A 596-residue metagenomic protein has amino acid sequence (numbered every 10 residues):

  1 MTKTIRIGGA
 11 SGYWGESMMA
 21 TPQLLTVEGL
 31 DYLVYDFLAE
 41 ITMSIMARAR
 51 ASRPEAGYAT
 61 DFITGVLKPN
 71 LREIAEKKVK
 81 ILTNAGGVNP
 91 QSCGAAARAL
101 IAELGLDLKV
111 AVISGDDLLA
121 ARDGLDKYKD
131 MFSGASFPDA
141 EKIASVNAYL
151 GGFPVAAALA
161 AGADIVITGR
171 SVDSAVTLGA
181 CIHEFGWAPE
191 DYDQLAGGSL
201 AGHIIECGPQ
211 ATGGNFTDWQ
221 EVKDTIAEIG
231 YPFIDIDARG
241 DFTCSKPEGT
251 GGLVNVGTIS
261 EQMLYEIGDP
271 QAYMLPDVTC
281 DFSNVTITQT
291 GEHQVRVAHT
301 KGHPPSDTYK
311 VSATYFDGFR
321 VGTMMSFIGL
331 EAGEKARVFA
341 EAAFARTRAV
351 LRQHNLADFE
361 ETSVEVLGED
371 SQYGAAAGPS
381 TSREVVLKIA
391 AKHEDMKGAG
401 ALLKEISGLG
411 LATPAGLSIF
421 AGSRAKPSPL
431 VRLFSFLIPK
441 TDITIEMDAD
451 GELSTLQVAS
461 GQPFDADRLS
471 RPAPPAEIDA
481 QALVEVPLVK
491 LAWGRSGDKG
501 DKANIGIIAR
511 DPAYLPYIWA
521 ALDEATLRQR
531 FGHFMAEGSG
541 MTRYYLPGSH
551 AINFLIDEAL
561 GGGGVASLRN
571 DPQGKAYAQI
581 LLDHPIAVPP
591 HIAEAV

Functional and structural regions predicted by a protein language model:
M1-L25: N-terminal amphipathic/basic leader segments beginning at the initiator methionine
T2-K3, E40-A56, A75, L118-K142: Gly-rich Lys/Arg/Thr-decorated short loops/hinges at beta-loop-alpha junctions or inter-strand turns that position
N84-N89, A163-A180, W493-A513: Conserved phosphate/anionic-ligand binding catalytic regions in large, soluble enzymes, centered on
A102-L118, L178-W219, A520: Catalytic or ion-translocation cores adjacent to nucleophile or general acid/base/metal-coordination motifs in diverse
L195-H303, R320: A conserved active-site cap/scaffold subdomain adjacent to cofactor or substrate pockets
E266, P270-Q294, Q462-A492: Short, Gly/Pro- and small/polar-rich lid/capping loops
G302-E485, W493, K499, I508-Y514 (+4 more regions): C-terminal non-catalytic interaction/assembly regions of soluble proteins
S539-V596: Helix-rich interaction surfaces within compact, conserved domain-sized segments that mediate assembly or partner
